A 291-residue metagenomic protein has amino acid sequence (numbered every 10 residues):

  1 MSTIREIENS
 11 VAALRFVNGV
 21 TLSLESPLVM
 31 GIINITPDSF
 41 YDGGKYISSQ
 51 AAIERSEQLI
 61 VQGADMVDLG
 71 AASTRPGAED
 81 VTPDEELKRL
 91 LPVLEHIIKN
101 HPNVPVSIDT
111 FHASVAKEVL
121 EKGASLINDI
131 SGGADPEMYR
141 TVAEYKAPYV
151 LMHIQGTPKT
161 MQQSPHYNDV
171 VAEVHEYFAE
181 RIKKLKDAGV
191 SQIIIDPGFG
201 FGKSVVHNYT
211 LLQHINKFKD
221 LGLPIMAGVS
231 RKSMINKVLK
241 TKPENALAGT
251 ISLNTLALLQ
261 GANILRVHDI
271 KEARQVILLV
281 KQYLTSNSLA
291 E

Functional and structural regions predicted by a protein language model:
R5-N9, F16, L24, Y41-R55 (+6 more regions): Active-site-adjacent loop and "lid" segments of alpha/beta metabolic enzymes
V17, S48-S49, I60, D68: Glycine/alanine-rich phosphate-binding loops at beta-alpha junctions
E54-G70: Catalytic domains of carbohydrate-active enzymes, especially glycoside hydrolases
